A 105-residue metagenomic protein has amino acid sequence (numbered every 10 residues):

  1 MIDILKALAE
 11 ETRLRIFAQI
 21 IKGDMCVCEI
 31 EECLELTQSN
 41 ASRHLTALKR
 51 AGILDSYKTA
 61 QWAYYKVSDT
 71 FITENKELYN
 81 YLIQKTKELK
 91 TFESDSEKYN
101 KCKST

Functional and structural regions predicted by a protein language model:
M1-L8, I53, N75, Y79 (+1 more regions): N-terminal leader segment of winged-helix/HTH proteins
I2-N40, W62-F71: N-terminal helix-turn-helix DNA-binding core of bacterial DNA-binding proteins
E32, K49-R50: Alpha-helical residues within the helix-turn-helix
H44: Residues within the DNA-recognition helix of helix-turn-helix
R50-T59, K66: Beta-hairpin "wing" of winged helix-turn-helix
I72-T105: Amphipathic alpha-helical dimerization/coiled-coil segments that flank or bridge DNA-binding/regulatory modules
